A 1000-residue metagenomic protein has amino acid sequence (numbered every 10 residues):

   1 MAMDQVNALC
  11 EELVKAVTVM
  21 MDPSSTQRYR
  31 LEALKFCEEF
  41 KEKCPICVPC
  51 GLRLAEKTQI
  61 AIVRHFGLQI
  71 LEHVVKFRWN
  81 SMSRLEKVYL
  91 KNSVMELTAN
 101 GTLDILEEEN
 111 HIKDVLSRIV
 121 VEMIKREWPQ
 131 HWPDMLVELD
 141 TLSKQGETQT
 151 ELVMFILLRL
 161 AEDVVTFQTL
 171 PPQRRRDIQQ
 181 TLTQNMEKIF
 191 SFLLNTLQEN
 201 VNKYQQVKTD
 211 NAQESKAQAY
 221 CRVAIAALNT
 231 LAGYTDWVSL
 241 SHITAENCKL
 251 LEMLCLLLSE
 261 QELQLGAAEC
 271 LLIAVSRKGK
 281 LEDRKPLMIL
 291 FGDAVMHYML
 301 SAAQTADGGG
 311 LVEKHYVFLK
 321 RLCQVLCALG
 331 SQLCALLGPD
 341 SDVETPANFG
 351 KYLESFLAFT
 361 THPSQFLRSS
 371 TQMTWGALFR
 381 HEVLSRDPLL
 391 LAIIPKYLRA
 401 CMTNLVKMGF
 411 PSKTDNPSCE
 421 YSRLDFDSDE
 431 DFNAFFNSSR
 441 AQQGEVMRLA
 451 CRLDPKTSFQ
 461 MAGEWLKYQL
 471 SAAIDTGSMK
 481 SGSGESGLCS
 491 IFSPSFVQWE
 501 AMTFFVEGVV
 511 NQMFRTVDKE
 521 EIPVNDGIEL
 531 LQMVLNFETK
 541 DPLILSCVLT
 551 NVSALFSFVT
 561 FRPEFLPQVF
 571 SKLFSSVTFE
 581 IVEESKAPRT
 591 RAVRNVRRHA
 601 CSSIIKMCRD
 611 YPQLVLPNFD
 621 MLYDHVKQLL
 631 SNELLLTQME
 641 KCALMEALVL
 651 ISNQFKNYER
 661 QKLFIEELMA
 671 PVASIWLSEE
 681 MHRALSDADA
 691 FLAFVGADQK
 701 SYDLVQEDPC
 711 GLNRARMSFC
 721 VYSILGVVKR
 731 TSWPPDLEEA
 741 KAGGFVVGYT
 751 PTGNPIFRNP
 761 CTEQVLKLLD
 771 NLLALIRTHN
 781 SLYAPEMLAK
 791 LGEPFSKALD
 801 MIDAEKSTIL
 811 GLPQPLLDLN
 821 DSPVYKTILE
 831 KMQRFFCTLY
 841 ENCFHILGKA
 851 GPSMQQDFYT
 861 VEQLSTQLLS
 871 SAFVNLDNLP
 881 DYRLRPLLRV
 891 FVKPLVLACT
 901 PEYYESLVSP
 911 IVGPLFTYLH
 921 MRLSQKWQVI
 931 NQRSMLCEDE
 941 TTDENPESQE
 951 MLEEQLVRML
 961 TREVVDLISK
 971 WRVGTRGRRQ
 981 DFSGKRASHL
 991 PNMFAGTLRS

Functional and structural regions predicted by a protein language model:
M1-S1000: Karyopherin-beta/Importin-beta family HEAT-repeat alpha-solenoid scaffold
